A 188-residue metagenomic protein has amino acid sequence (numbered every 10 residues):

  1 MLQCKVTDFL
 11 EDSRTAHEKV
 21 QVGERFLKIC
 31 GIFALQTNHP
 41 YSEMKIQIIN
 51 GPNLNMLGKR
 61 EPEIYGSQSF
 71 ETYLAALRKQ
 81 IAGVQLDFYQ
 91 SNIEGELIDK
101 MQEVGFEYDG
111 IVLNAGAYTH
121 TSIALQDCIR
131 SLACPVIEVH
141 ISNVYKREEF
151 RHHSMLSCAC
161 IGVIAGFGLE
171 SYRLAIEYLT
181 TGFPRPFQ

Functional and structural regions predicted by a protein language model:
E43-I46: Extreme N-terminal starter segment of soluble prokaryotic enzymes
L57-E71: Glycine- and acidic-residue-enriched helix-capping/strand-helix junction motifs
D87-G95: Short beta->alpha junction loops
V104-I111: Short acidic/histidine-rich motifs immediately flanking catalytic phosphotransfer sites in two-component signaling
S122-S131: Short Gly/Thr/Asp-enriched flexible loops that form oxyanion-binding sites at enzyme active sites
S131-R147: Short, acidic/small-residue loops that bind anionic groups at enzyme active sites
K146-F187: Short, glycine-/small-residue-rich phosphate/pyrophosphate-handling segment
